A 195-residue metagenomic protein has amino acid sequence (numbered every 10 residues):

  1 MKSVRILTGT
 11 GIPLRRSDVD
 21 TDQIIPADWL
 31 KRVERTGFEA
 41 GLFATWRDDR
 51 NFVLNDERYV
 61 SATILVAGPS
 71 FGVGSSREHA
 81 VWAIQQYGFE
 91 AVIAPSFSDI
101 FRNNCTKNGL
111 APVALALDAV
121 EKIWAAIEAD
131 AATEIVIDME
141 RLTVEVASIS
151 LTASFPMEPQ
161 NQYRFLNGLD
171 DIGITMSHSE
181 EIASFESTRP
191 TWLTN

Functional and structural regions predicted by a protein language model:
M1-N195: Cytosolic catalytic domains that perform sulfur/thiol-centered chemistry
